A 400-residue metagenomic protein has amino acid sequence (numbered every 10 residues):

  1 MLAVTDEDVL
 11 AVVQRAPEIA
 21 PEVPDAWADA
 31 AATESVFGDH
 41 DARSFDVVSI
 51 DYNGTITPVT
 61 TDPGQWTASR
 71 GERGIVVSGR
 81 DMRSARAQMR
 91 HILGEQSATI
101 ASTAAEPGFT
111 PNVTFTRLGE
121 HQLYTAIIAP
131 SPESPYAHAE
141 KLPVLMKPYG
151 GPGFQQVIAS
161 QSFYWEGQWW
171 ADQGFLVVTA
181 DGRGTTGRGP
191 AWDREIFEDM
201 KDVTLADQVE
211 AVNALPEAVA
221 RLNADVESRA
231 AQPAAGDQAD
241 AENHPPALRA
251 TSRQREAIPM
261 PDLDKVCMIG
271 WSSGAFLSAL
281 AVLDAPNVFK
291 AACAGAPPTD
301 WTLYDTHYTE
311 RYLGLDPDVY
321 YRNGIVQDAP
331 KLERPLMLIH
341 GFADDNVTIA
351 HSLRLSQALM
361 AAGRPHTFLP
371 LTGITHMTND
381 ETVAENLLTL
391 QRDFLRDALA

Functional and structural regions predicted by a protein language model:
M1-D6, Q14-A31, F37-R43, V48-W66 (+1 more regions): Multi-bladed beta-propeller domains
E7-D8, R73: Short coil/turn segments that connect the beta-strands within blades of beta-propeller domains
A11-V13, S35-F37, V76-G79: Residue position within the beta-strands of beta-propeller blades
S69-A400: Serine-hydrolase catalytic core recognition
